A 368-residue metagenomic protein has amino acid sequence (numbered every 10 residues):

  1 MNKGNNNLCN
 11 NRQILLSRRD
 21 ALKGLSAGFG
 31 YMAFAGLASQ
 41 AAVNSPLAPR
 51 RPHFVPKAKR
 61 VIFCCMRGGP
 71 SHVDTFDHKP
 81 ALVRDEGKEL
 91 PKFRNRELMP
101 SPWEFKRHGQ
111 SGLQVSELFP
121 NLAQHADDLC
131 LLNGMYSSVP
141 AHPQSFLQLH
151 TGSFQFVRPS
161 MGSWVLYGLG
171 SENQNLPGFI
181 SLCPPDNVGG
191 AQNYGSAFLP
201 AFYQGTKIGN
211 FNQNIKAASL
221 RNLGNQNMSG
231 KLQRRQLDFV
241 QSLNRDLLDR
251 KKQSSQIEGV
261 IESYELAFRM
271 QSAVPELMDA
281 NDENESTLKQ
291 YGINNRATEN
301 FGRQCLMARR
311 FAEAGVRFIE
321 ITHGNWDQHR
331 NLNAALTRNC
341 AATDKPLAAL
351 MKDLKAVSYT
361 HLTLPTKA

Functional and structural regions predicted by a protein language model:
N2-L362: Ligand-binding pockets and gating/stacking loops
T363-A368: A short, hydrophobic C-terminal helix/tail in secreted or cell-surface proteins
